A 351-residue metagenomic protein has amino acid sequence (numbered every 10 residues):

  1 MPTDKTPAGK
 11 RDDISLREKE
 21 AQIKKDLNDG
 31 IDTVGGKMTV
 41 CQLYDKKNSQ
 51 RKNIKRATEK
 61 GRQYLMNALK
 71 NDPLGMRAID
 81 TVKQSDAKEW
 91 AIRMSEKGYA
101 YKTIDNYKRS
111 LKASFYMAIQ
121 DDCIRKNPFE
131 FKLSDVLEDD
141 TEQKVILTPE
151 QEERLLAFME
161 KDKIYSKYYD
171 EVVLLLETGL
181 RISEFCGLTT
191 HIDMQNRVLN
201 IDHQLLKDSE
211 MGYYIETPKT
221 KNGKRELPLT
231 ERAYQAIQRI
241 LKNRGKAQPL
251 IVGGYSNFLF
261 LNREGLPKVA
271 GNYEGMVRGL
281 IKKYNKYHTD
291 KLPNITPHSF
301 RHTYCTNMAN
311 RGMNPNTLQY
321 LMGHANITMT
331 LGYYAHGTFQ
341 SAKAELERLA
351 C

Functional and structural regions predicted by a protein language model:
M1-K88, K242-G254: N-terminal DNA-binding module of tyrosine recombinases/phage integrases
A8-D12, N48-C123, T141, K163-I164 (+2 more regions): N-terminal core-binding DNA-recognition domain of tyrosine site-specific recombinases/integrases
S95, R109, L175-E177, A309-N310: Short amphipathic helical patch at the helix-1/turn junction of helix-turn-helix
Y101, A157-Y168, L227, G245-F258 (+3 more regions): Short, basic (Lys/Arg/His-rich) helix/loop patches that form interaction surfaces in the mid-to-C-terminal regions
Q120, I124-K126, E130-I182, C186 (+4 more regions): Basic, Lys/Arg- and aromatic-enriched nucleic-acid-binding interface segment
G187-G245: Conserved tyrosine-mediated DNA breakage-rejoining catalytic core shared by Y-recombinases
H191-L199, M313-G332: Short, polar N-cap/turn motifs at the start of nucleic acid-interacting alpha helices
E210-I215, R311, G332, H336-C351: DNA/chromatin major-groove-contacting recognition/catalytic segments
